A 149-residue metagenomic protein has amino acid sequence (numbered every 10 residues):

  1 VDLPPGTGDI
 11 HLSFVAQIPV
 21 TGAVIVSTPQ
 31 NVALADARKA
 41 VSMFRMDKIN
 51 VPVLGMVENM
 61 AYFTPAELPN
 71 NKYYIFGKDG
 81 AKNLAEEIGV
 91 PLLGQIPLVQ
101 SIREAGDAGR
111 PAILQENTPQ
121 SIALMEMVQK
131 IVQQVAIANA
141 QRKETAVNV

Functional and structural regions predicted by a protein language model:
V1: ATP-dependent carboxylate-amine ligase catalytic core
P4-E104: Conserved catalytic-core segment of NTP-binding enzymes
D36, P119, A123: Charged catalytic carboxylate motif
S42-R45, Y62, D107, Q129-I137: Non-catalytic alpha-helical coupling and interface elements of nucleotide-dependent molecular machines and regulators
K48, N117-T118, A136-A138: Short, intrinsically disordered/low-complexity patches at protein termini and at juxtamembrane boundaries
V90, A123-V128: Extended, charge-rich low-complexity interaction segments
A108-Q120: C-terminal boundary of histidine-terminating zinc-finger modules
M127-K130, A140-V149: A short, charged, Gly/Pro-tolerant segment at domain boundaries
